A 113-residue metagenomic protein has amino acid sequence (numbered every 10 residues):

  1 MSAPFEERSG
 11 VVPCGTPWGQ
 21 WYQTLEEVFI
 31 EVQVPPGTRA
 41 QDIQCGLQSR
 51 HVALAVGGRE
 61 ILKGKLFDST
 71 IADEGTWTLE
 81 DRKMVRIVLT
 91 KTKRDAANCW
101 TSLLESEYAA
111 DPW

Functional and structural regions predicted by a protein language model:
M1-W113: Long, compositionally biased, phosphorylation-prone intrinsically disordered terminal regions that serve as flexible
